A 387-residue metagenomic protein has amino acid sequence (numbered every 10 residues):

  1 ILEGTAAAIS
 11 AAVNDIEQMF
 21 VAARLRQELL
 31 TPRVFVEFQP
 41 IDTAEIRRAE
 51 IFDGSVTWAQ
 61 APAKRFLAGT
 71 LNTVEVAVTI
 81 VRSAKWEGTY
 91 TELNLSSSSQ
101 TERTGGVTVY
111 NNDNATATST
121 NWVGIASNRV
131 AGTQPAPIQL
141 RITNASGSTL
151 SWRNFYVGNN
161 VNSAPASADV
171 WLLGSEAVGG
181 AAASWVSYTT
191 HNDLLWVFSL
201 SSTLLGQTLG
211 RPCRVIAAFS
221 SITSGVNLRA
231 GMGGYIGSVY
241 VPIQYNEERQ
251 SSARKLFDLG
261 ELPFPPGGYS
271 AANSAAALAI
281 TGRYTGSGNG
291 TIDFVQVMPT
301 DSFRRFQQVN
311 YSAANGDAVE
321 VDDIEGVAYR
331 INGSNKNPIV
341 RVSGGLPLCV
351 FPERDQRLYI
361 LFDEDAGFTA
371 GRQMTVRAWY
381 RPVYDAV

Functional and structural regions predicted by a protein language model:
I1-V170, N192-V197, Q207-T208, F219-G225 (+4 more regions): Extracellular/virion structural assembly segments
S10, P266-S274, F351-P352: Short glycine/proline/serine/threonine-rich loop/turn segments at secondary-structure transition edges
L172-V197: Short carbohydrate-recognition loop motifs
S202-R214: Extracellular/lumenal carbohydrate-interaction signature centered on repeated Trp-anchored short motifs
P212-R214, A275-A277, D355-R357: Short, conserved beta-strand segments of beta-strand-rich sandwich/propeller modules, principally
N227-R229: Structural motif
M232: Short, flexible loop motifs at catalytic/binding sites
I236-A272: Extracellular carbohydrate recognition and processing domains and analogous Trp-centered ligand-binding platforms
